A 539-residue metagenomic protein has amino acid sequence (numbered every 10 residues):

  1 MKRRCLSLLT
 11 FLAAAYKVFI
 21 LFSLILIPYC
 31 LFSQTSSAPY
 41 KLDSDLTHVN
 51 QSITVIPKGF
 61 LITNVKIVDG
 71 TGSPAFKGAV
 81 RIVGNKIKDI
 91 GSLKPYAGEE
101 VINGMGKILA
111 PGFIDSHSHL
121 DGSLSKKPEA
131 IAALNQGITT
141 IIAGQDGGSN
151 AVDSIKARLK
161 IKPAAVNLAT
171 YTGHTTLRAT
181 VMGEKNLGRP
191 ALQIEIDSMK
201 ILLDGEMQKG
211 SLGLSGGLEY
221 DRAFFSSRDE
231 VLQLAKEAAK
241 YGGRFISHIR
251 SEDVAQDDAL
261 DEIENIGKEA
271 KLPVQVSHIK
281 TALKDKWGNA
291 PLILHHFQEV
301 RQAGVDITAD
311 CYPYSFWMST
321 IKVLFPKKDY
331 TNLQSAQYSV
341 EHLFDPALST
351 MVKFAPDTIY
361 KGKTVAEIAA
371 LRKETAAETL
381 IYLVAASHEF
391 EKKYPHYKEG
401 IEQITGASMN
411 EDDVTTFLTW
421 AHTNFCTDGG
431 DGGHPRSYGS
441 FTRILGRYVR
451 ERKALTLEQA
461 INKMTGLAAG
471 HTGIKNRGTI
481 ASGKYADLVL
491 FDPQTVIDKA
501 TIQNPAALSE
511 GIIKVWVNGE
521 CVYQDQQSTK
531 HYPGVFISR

Functional and structural regions predicted by a protein language model:
M1-P39: Bacterial Sec-dependent N-terminal signal peptides
D43-G59, I67-A110: Histidine-rich, glycine-flanked metal-binding segment
H48, G104-L109, F113-L120, K126-G216 (+5 more regions): Divalent-metal coordination cores built from histidine and acidic residues
H48-S52, I67-A79, I401-M409, V414 (+2 more regions): Acidic, glycine-enriched loop/beta-strand segments at the rims of small-molecule binding/catalytic pockets
I155-L159, A164, T176-V181, K185-R189 (+5 more regions): Polyanionic/metal-chelating signatures
G205-I263: Divalent metal-binding pocket/active-site signature
I246-R250, V254-K271, A407-R477, A481-K484 (+1 more regions): Extended hydrophobic/aromatic segments used for targeting, binding, or gating
N332-S335, A407, T415-H422, D428 (+1 more regions): C-terminal cap of metal-dependent C-N hydrolases
